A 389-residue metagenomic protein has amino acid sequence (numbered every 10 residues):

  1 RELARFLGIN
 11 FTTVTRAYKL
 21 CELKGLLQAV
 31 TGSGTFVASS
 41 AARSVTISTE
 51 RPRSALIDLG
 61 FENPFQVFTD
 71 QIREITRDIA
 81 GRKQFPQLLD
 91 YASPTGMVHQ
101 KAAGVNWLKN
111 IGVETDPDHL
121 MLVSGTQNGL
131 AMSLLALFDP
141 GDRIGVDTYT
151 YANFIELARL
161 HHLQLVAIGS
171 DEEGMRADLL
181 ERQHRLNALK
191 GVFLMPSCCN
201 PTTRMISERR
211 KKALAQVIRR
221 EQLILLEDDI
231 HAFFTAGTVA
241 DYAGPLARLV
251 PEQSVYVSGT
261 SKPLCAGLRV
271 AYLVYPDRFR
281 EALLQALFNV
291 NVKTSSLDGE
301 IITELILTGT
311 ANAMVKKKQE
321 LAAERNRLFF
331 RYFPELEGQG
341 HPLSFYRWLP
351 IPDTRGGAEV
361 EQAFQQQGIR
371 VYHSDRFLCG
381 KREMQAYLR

Functional and structural regions predicted by a protein language model:
R1-A80, L89, F288-S295, K317 (+6 more regions): N-terminal basic, amphipathic alpha-helical segments
Q28-A29, T115, V371: Short beta-strand "wing" residues that participate in macromolecule-binding interfaces
G32, D116-P117, G340-Y346: Short Gly/Ser/Thr- and Asp/Glu-enriched loop/turn motifs at secondary-structure junctions
A38, P276-D277, L307, P350-P352: Residue-level recognition of strand-loop junctions within catalytic nucleotide-signaling folds
L88-E221, L226, F233-Q253: Conserved core of the PLP fold type I
Q253-H341: PLP-dependent aminotransferase class I/II
Y275, W348-T354, V371-R389: Conserved PLP-binding active-site segment of the aspartate aminotransferase-like
